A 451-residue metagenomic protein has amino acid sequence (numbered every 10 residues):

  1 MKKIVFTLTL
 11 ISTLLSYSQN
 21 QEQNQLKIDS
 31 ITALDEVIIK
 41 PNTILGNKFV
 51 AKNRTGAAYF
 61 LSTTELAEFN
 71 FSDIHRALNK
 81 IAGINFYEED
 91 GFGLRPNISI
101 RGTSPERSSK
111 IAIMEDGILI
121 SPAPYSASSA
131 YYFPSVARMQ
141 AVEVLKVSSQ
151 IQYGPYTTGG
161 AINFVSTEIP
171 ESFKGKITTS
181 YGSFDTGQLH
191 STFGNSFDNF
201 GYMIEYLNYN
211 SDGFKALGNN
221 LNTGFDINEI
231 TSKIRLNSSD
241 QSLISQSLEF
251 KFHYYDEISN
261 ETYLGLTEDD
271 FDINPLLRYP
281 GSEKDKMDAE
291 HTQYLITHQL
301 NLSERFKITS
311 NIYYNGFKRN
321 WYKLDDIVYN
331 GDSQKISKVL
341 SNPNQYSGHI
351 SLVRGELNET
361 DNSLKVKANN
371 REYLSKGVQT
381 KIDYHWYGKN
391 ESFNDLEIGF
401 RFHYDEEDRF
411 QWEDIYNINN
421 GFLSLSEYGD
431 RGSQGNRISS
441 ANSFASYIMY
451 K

Functional and structural regions predicted by a protein language model:
I31, E36-F69, L94-N97: N-terminal periplasmic "start-of-domain" segments of outer-membrane beta-barrel proteins
V50, H75-P122: Extracytoplasmic beta-strand/coil segments of soluble accessory domains associated with Gram-negative outer-membrane
L78, A141-E143, I162, I204: Non-catalytic regulatory/gating segments with a bias toward low-complexity or hydrophobic composition
I118-K146: Short acidic/polar hinge/loop motifs at secondary-structure boundaries that mediate gating or recognition
S149-I151, A161-N195, Y206: Short strand-turn segments of transmembrane beta-barrel domains in outer membranes, especially the first one or two
Y181-N210, G218-N260, A289, I296-L302: Transmembrane beta-barrel wall of Gram-negative outer-membrane proteins
S211, L217, L243-Y294, F317-L324 (+1 more regions): Flexible loop and strand-edge segments within Gram-negative outer membrane beta-barrel domains
Q241-F250, A289-K451: Face-selective signature of the C-terminal outer-membrane beta-barrel domain
